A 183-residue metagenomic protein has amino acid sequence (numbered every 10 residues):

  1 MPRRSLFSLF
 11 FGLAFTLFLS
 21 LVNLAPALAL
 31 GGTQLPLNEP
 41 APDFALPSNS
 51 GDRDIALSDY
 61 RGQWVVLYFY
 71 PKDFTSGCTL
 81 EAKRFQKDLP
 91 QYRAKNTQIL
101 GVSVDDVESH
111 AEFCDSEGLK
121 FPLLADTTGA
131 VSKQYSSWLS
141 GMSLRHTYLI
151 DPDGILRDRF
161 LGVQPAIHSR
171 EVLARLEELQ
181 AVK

Functional and structural regions predicted by a protein language model:
L6-F7: N-terminal export leaders
F10-N23: Bacterial N-terminal signal peptides
A27-L57: N-terminal "domain-start" segment that seeds a small globular fold
P42, W64, L144-H146: Short loop/turn microsegments at loop-to-beta-strand junctions
L57-L80, F85: Short active-site neighborhood of thiol/selenol oxidoreductases, capturing the structured segment around
G77-E117, T127-K133: Structural microenvironment flanking redox-active thiols in thiol-disulfide oxidoreductases
L119-F121, S137-Y148: Structural micro-motif
S143-K183: Thiol-/selenol-based redox modules, centered on thioredoxin-like and closely related oxidoreductase domains
